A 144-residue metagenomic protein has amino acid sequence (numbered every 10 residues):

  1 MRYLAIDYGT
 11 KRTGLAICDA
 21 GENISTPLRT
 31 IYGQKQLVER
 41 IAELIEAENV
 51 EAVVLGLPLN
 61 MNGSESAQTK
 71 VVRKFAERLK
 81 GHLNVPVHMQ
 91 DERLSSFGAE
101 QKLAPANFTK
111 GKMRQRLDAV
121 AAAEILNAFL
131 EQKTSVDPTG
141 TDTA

Functional and structural regions predicted by a protein language model:
R2-I6, T10-K11, A16-A144: Phosphate- and other anionic-substrate recognition elements at nucleic-acid/protein interfaces
